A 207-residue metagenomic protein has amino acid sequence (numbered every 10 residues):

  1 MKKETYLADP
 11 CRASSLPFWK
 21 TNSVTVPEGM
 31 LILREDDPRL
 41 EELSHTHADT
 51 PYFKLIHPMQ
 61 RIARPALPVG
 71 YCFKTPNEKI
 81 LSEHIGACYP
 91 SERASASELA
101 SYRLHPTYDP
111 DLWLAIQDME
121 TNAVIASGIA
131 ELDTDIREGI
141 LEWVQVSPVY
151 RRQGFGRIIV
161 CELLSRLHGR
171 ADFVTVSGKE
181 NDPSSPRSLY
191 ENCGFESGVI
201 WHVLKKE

Functional and structural regions predicted by a protein language model:
M1-P68, H202-K206: Acyl-donor-binding surface of acyltransferase catalytic domains
L7-C11, V144-R152, E180: A short, internal acetyl-CoA/4′-phosphopantetheine-binding micro-motif in the GNAT/acyltransferase core
W19, L40-L43, P186-E191, F195: Conserved active-site tyrosine of GNAT-family acetyltransferases
V26-R34, L167-K179: Conserved GNAT acetyl-CoA-binding A-motif
A63-A96: Short amphipathic alpha-helix that is part of the acyltransferase structural core
R93-V146: A conserved beta-strand-loop-helix scaffold within acyl/acetyltransferase catalytic domains
W143-P148, R152-H168, R187-N192: Conserved acetyl-CoA-binding loop-helix of GNAT-fold acetyltransferases
V160, D182-P186, E207: Short glycine/proline-centered loop/turn elements that form peptide/ligand docking sites
